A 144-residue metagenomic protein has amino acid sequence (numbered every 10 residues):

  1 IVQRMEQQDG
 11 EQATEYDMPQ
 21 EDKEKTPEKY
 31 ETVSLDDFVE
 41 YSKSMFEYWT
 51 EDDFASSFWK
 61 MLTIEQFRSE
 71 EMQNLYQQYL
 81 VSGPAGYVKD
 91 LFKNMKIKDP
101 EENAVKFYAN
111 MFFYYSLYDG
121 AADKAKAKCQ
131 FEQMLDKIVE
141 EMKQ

Functional and structural regions predicted by a protein language model:
I1-Q3: Short hydrophobic/aromatic patch on the recognition helix
Q8-G10, T14-A55, P100-F107: Hydrophobic alpha-helical connector segments
D36, W49-T63, F67-I97, E102: Amphipathic alpha-helical packing segments from all-alpha helical-bundle domains
M45, W59-T63, F107-M111: Short alpha-helical scaffolding segments that buttress acidic/His motifs in well-ordered protein cores
E47-E51, I64-R68, F112-F113, E140-Q144: Residues at helix-coil transition
N74-Q78, S82, L91-M142: Hydrophobic/aromatic-rich alpha-helical bundle segments in the mid-to-C-terminal region
